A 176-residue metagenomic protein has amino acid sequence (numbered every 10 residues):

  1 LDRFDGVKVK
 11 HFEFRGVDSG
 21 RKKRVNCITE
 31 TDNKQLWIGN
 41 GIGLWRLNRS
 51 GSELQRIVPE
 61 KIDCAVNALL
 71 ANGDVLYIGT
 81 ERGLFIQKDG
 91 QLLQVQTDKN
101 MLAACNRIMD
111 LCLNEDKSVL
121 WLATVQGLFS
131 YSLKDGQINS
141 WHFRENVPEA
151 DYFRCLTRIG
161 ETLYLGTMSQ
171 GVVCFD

Functional and structural regions predicted by a protein language model:
L1-D176: Carboxylate-rich, polar loop motifs that coordinate divalent cations or form catalytic acidic clusters
